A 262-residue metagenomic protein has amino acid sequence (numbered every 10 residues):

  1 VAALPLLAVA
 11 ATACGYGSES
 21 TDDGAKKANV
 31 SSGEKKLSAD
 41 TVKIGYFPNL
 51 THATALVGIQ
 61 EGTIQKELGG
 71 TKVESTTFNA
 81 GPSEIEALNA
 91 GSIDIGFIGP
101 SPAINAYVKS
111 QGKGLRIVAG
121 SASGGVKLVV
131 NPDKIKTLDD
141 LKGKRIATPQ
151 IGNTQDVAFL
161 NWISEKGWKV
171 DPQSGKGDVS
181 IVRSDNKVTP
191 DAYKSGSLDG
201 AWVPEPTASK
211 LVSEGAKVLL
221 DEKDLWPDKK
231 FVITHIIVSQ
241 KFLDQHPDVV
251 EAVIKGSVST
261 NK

Functional and structural regions predicted by a protein language model:
V1, S18, T137, K169 (+2 more regions): Short, solvent-exposed coil/turn linker segments
V1-T12: Sec-dependent bacterial lipoprotein signal peptides
L6, I151, Q245, V249: Conserved acidic
A10-A28: Bacterial lipoprotein signal-peptidase II cleavage site
C14, G125, I233-T234: Functionally engaged cysteine thiol sites
D22-R183, D199-E205: Short, glycine-/small- and polar/acidic-enriched structural segments that line small-molecule recognition paths
G175-D178, V182, K187-K262: Pocket-lining segment of extracytoplasmic ligand-binding domains
